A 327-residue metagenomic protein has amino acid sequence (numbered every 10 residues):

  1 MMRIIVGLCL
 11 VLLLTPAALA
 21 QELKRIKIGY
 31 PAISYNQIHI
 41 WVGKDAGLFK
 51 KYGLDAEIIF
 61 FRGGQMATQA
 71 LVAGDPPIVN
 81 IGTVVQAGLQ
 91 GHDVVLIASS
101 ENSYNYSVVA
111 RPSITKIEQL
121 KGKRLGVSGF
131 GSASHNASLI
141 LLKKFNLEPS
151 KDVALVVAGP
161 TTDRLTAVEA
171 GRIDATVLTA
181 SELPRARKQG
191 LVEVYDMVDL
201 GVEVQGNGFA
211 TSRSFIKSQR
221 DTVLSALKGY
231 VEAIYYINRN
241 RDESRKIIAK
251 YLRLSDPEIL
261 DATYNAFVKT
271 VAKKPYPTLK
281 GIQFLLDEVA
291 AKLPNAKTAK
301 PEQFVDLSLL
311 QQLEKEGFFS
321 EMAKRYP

Functional and structural regions predicted by a protein language model:
I4-T15: Sec-dependent N-terminal signal peptides
P16-A20: Sec/Tat signal peptide C-region and signal peptidase I cleavage site
Q21-A170, D174-A180, E193-E203: Short, glycine-/small- and polar/acidic-enriched structural segments that line small-molecule recognition paths
E57, Q65, A154-V156, A262-F267 (+1 more regions): Short linear loop/turn motifs
T83, T162-L254: Pocket-lining segment of extracytoplasmic ligand-binding domains
A133-K151, K228-L260, E302-F318: Ligand-binding clefts/hinges and TM-proximal coupling segments of bilobed small-molecule sensing domains
K217-A299: Secondary-structure end/capping motifs
D287-P327: Conserved C-terminal helix/tail region of periplasmic/extracytoplasmic solute-binding proteins
